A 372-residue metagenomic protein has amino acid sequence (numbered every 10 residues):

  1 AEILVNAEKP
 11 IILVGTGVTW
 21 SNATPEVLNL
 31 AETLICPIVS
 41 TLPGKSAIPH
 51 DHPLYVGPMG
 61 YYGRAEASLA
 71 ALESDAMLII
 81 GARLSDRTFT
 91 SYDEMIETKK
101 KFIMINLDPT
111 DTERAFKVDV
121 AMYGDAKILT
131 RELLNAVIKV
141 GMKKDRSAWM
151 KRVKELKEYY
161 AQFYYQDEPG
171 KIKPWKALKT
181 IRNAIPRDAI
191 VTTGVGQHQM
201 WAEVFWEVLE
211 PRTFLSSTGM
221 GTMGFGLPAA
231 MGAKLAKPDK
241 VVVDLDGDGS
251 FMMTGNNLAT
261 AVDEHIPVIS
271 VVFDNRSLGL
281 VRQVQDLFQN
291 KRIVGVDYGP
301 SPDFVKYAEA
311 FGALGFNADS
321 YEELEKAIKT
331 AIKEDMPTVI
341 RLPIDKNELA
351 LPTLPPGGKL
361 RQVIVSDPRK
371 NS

Functional and structural regions predicted by a protein language model:
A1-P10, L30, A71-E73, T180-A189 (+2 more regions): Glycine-rich phosphate/diphosphate-binding loops that line cofactor/substrate pockets in enzymes
E8-S21, A31: Glycine-rich phosphate/diphosphate-binding loops and the adjacent beta-loop-alpha structural elements that coordinate
L28-I35, F89-P109, P211-R212, P352-D367: A short, gly/pro- and small-residue-rich
C36-L42, I103-N106, S270-F273: Short internal beta-strands
G44-R152, I328: Glycine-rich, acidic loop regions that bind phosphate or pyrophosphate groups
Y61, S68, E113-A115, A121-Y123 (+2 more regions): Thiamine diphosphate
K154-A233: Active-site diphosphate/adenylate-binding microenvironment
